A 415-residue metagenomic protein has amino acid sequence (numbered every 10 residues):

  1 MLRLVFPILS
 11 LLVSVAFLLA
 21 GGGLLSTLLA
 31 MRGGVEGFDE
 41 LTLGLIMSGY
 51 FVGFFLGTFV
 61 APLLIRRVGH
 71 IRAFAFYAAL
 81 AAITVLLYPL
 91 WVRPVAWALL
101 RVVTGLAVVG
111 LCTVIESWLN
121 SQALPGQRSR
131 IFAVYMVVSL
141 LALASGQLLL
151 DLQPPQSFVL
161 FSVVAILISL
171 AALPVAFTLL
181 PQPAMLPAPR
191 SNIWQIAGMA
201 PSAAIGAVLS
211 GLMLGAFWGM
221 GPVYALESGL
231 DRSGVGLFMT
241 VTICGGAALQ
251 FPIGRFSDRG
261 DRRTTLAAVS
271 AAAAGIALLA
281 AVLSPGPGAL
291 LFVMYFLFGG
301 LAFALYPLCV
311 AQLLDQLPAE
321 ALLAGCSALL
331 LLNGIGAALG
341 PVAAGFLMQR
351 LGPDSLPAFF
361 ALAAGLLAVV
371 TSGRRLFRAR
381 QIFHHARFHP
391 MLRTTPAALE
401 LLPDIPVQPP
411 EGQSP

Functional and structural regions predicted by a protein language model:
M1-R3, P183-R190, R374-P415: Intrinsic disorder in cytosolic terminal tails and internal cytosolic loops of multi-pass membrane transporters
L2-F51, A200-A207, G215-Y224, S228 (+1 more regions): Helix-loop boundary and gating motifs at the non-cytosolic
L29, G110-A123, F303-P318: Intracellular juxtamembrane helix-capping segments at the cytosolic ends of symmetry-related transmembrane helices
E40-L41, A123-Y135, R232-S233, L317-L329: Loop-to-transmembrane helix entry/capping segments in MFS-fold secondary transporters and related SLC/MFSD carriers
G57-H70, P154, L249-D261, M348-Q349: Helix-to-loop junctions at the C-terminal end of transmembrane segments in multipass secondary transporters
R72-L87, A165, T264-L279, A361: Structural signature of the two symmetry-related core transmembrane helices
V102-V137: Cytoplasmic helix-loop-helix junction between adjacent transmembrane helices in 12-TM secondary transporters
L150-D151, A165-M185, L367-R375: C-terminal membrane-cytosol helix-exit motif in multi-pass small-molecule transporters
